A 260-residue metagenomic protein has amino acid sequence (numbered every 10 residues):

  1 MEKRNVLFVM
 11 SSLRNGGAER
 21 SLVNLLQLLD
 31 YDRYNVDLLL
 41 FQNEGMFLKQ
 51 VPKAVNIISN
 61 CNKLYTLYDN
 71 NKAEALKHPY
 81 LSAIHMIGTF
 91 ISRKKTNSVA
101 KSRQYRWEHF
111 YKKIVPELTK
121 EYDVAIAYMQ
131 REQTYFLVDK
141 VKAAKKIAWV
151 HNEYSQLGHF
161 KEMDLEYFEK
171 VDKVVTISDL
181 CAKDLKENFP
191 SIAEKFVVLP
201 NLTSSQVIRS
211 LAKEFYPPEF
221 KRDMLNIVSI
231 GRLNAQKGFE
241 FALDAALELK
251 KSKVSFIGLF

Functional and structural regions predicted by a protein language model:
V6, V124-M129, Y135-Y154: Active-site proximal beta-strand in glycosyltransferases
F8-N15, D32-V99, F196: N-terminal strand-loop element at the rim of the active site of nucleotide-sugar-dependent glycosyltransferases
E19-N24, L225, S229-E248: A conserved mid-protein helix/loop that constitutes part of the nucleotide-sugar donor-binding site
L39-G45, I230, S255-F260: Glycosyltransferase donor-sugar binding loop
T96-Q104, K113-Q130, I147: Short N-terminal targeting/anchoring amphipathic segment
Y105-K112, T134, H151-K170: Nucleotide-sugar donor phosphate/pyrophosphate-binding loop at the beta->alpha transition of glycosyltransferases
T134-F136, D172-V197, T203-S205: A short, active-site helix/loop in glycosyltransferases that binds the activated sugar's phosphate group
S155-E162, K186, L202-M224: Acidic anion/phosphate-binding donor-loop and adjacent secondary structure in glycosyltransferase catalytic cores
